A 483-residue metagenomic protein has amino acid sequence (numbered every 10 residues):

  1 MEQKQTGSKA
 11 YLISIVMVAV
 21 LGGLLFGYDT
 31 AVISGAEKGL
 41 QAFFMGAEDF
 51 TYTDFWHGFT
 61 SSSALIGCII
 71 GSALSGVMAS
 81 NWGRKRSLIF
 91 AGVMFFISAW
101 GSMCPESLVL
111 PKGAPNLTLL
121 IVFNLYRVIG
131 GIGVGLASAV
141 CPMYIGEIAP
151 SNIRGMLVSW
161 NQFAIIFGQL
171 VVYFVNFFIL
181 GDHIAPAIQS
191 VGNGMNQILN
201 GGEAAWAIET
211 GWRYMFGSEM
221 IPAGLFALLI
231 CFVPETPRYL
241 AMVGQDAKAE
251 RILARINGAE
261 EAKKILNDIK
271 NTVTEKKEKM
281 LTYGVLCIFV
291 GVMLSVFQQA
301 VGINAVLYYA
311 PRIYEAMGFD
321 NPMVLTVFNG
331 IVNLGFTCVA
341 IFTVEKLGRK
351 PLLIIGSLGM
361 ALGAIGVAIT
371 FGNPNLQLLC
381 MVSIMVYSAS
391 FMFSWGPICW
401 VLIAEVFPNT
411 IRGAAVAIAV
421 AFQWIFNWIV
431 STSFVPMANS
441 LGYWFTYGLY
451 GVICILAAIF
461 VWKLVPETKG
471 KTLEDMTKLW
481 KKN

Functional and structural regions predicted by a protein language model:
M1-K248, I252-A254, N271-N483: Alpha-helical transmembrane bundle of multi-pass membrane proteins
I256-G258: Short helix/loop segments within enzyme catalytic domains that coordinate or immediately flank catalytic cofactors
A262-N271: Short, well-structured alpha-helical segments
